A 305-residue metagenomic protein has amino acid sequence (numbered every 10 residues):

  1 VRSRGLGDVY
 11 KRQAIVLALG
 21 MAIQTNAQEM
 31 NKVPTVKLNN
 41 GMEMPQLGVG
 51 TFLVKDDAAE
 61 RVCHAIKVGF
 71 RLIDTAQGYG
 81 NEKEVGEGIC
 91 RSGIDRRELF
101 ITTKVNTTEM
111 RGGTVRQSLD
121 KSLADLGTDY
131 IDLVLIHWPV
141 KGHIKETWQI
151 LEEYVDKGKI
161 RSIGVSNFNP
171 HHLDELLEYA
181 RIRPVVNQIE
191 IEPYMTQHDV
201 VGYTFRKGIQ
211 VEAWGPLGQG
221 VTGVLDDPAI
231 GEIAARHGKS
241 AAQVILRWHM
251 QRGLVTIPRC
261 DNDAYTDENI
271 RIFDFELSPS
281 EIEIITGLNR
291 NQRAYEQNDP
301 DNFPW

Functional and structural regions predicted by a protein language model:
V1-Q13: Single conserved hydrophobic/aromatic residue that forms the stacking wall/gate of nucleotide- or nucleobase-binding
A14-A22: Bacterial N-terminal signal peptides
I23-A27: Sec/Tat signal peptide C-region and signal peptidase I cleavage site
Q28-L99, L217: N-terminal binding-site loop/beta-alpha segment at the start of enzyme catalytic domains that lines or forms
V54-I66, R111-L126, H171-D174, M195-T196: Short, acidic/polar
R96-E109, D132-P139, N167: A short, structured active-site edge motif that brings together acidic residues
V115-V134, E153-K157: CE4/NodB-like, metal-dependent polysaccharide N-deacetylase domain that modifies extracellular/periplasmic N-acetylated
P139-W305: Beta/alpha (TIM)-barrel catalytic core signal, keyed to glycine-rich beta->alpha loops juxtaposed to Asp/Glu that bind
